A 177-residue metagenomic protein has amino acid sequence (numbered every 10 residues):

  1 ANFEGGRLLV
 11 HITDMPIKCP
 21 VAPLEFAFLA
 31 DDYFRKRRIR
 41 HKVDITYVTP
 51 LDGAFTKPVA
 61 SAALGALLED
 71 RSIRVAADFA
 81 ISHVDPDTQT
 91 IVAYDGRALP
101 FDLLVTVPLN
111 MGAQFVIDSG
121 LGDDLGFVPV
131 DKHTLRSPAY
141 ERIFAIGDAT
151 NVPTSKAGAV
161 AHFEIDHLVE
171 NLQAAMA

Functional and structural regions predicted by a protein language model:
A1-E4, A98-D166, Q173-A174: FAD-site-proximal beta/loop scaffold in flavoenzymes
N2-V43: Rossmann-like NAD(P)H-binding beta-loop-alpha module
L9-V10, H167-A177: Rossmann-like nucleotide/phosphate-binding core characteristic of flavoprotein oxidoreductases
T13, P50-D52, D148: Cofactor-binding loop segments of dinucleotide-utilizing enzymes, especially the Rossmann-like FAD- and NAD(P)+-binding
C19-P23, T56-V59, S155-A159: Short, solvent-exposed loop/turn segments at secondary-structure boundaries
P23-A27, S61, A161-I165: Amphipathic alpha-helical segments in well-structured domains
R35-F127: A Rossmann-like FAD-binding core segment of flavoenzymes
